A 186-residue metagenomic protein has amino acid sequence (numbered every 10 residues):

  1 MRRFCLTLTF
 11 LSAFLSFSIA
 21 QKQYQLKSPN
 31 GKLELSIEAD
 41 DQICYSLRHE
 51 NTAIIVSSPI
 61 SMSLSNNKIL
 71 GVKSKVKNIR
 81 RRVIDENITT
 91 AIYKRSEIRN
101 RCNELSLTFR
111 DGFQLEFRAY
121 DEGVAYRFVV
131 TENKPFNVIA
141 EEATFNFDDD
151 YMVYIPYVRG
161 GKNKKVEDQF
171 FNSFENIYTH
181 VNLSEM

Functional and structural regions predicted by a protein language model:
M1-Q23: Bacterial Sec-dependent N-terminal signal peptides
Q23-M186: N-terminal accessory beta-strand-rich subdomains and adjacent acidic, glycine-rich linkers that precede catalytic cores
